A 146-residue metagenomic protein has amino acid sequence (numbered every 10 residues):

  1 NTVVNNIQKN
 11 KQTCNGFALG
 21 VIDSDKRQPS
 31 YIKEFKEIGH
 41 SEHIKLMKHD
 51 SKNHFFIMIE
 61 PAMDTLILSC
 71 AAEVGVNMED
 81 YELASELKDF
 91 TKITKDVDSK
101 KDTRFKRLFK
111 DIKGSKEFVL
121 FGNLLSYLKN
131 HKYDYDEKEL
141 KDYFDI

Functional and structural regions predicted by a protein language model:
N1-I146: Acidic, divalent-metal-binding catalytic cores of TOPRIM and closely related two-metal-ion phosphodiester/pyrophosphate
